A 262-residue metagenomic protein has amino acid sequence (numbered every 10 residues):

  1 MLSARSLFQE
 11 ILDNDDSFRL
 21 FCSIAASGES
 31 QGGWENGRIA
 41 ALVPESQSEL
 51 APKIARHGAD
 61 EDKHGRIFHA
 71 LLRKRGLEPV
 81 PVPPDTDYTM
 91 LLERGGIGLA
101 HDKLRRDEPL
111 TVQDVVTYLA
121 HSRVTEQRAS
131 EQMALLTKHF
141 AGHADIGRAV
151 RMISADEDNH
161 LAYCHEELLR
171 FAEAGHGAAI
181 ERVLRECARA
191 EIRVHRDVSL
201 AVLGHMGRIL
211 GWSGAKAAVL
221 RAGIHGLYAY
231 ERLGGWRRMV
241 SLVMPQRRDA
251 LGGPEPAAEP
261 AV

Functional and structural regions predicted by a protein language model:
M1-V262: Non-heme di-metal
